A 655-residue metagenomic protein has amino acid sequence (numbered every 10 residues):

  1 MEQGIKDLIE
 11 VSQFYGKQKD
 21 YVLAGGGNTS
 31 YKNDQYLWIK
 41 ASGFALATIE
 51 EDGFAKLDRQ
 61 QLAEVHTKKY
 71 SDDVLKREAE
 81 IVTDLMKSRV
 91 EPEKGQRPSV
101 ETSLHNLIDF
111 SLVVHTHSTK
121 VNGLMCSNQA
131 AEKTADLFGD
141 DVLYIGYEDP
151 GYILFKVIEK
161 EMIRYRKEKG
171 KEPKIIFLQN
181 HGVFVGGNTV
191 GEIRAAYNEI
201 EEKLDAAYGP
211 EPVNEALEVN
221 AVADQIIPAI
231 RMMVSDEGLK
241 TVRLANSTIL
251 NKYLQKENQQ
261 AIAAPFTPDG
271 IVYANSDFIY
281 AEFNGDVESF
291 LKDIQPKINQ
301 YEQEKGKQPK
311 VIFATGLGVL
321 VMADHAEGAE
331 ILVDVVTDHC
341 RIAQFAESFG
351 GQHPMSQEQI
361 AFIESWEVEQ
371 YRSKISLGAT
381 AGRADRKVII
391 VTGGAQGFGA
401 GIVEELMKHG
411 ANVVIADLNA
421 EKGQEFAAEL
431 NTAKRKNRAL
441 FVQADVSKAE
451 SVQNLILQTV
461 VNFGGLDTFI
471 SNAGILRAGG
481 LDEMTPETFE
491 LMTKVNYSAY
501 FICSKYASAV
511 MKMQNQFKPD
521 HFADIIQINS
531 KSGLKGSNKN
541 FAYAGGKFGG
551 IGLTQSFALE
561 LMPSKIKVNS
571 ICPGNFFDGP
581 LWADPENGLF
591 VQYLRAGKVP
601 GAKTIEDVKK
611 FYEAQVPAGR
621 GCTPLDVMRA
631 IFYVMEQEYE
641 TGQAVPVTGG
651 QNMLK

Functional and structural regions predicted by a protein language model:
M1-I389, G401: Glycine-rich flexible loops
G480-L481, T485-E490, Y612: Substrate-binding pocket helix/loop in short-chain dehydrogenase/reductase
D482, K535-F541, P563, A583 (+1 more regions): Active-site loop immediately N-terminal to the catalytic Tyr-X3-Lys motif of short-chain dehydrogenase/reductase
S504, G546, T554: Active-site helix of classical SDR
A509, L559-E560: Alpha-helical segment proximal to the catalytic Tyr-Lys
S530: Residue(s) in the substrate-gating loop at a strand-loop-helix junction that position the organic substrate next
R620-V647, N652: C-terminal substrate-recognition "lid" of short-chain dehydrogenase/reductases
